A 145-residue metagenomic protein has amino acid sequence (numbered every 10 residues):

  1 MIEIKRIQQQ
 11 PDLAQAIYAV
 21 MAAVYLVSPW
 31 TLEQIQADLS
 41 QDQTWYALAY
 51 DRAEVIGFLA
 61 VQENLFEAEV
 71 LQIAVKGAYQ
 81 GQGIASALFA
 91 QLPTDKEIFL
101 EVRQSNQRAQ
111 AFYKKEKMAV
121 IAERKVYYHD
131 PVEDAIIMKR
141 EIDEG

Functional and structural regions predicted by a protein language model:
I2-I4: Extreme N-terminal starter segment of soluble prokaryotic enzymes
R6-A78, S86-Q91, E141-E144: Acetyl-CoA-dependent GNAT
E67, E97-F99: Structural preference for beta-strand elements that scaffold enzyme active sites
V75, G81-T94, R108-K115: Conserved acetyl-CoA-binding loop-helix of GNAT-fold acetyltransferases
F99-R103, A119-I136: Conserved catalytic-core motifs of GNAT/GCN5-like acyltransferases
Y113, M118, M138: Conserved active-site tyrosine of GNAT-family acetyltransferases
